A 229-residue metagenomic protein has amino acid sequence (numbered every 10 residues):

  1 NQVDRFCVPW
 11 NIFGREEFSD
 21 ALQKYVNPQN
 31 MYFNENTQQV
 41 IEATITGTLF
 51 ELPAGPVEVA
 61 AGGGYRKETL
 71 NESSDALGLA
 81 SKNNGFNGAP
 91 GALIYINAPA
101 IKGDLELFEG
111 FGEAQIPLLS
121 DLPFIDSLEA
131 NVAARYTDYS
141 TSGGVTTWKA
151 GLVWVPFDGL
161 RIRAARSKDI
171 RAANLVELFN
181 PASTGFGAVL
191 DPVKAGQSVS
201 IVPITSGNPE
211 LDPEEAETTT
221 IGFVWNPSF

Functional and structural regions predicted by a protein language model:
N1-F108, A165-P213: Surface-exposed, low-complexity loop segments enriched in small/polar and acidic residues
L49, Y65, L118, Y136 (+3 more regions): Short beta-strand segments enriched in hydrophobic/aromatic residues within well-folded beta-rich domains
F50-V57, L119-L128, G159, S228-F229: Short loop/turn motifs that connect adjacent beta-strands in outer-membrane beta-barrel proteins
V59-E68, I101-V153, A216, T220: Surface-exposed extracellular loop regions of Gram-negative outer-membrane beta-barrel proteins
W154, L160-A165: Short hydrophobic alpha-helical runs that function as membrane-insertion/retention elements
E214-F229: Long hydrophobic segments that form regular secondary structure
